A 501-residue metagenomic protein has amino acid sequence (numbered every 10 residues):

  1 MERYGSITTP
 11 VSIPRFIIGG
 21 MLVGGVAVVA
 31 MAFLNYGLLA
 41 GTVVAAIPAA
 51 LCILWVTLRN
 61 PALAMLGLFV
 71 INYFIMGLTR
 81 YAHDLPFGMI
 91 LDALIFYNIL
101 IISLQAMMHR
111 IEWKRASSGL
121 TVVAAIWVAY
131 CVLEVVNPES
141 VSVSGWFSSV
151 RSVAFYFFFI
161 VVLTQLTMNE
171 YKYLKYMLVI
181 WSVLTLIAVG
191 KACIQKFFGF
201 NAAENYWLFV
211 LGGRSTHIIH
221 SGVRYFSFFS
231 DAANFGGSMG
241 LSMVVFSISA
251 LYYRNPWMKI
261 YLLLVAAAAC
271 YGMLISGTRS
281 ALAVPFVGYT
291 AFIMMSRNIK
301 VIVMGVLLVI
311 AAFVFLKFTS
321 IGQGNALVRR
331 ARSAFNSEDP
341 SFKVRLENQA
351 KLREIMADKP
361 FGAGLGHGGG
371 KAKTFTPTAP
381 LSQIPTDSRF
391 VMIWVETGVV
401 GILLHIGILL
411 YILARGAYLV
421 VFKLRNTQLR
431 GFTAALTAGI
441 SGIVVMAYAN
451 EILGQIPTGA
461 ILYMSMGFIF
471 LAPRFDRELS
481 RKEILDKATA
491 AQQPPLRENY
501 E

Functional and structural regions predicted by a protein language model:
E2-S6, R15, G25-V28, A49-C52 (+10 more regions): Alpha-helical transmembrane segments of multi-pass inner-membrane proteins
V11-M107, L133-N137, I443: N-terminal signal-anchor transmembrane segment
N35, G190, Q195-F200, A267-Y271 (+6 more regions): A membrane-periplasm/extracellular boundary helix in multi-pass inner-membrane enzymes that assemble envelope glycans
I90-Y97, G119-A129, V143-L166, V179-I180 (+1 more regions): Aromatic-anchored transmembrane helix interface
I219, Q323-G324, R329-T397, Y418-K423: Long extracytoplasmic/lumenal interhelical loops at the membrane interface of multi-pass membrane proteins
S227, D231-A233, A269-C270, Q349 (+4 more regions): A conserved mid-to-late transmembrane alpha helix and its immediate loop/hinge that forms the functional core
P256-Y261, Y289-T290, T397-S441: Hydrophobic transmembrane alpha-helices and their immediate junctions
Y411, A435-P495, E501: Transmembrane alpha-helices of multi-pass inner-membrane enzymes
